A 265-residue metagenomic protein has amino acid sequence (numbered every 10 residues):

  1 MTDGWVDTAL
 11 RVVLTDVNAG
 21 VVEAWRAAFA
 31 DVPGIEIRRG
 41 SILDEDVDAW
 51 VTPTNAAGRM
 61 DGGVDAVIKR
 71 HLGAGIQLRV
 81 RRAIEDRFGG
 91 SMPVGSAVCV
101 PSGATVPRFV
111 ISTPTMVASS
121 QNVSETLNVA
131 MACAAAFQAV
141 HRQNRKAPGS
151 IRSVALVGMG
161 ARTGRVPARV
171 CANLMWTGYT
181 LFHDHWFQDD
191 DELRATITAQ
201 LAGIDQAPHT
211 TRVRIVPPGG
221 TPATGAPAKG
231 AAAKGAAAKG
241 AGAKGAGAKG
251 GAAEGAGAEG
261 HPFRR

Functional and structural regions predicted by a protein language model:
M1-K229, K234, K239, K244 (+3 more regions): Macrodomain-like recognition of ADP-ribose-binding/processing modules
